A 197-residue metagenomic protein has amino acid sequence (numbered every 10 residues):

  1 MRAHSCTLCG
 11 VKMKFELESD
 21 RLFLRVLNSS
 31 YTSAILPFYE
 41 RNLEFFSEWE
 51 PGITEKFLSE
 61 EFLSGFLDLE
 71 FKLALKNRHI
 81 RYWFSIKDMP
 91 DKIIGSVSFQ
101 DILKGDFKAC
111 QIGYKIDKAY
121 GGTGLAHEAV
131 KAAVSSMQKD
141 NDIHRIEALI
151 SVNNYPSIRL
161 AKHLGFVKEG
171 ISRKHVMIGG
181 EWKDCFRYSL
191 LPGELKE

Functional and structural regions predicted by a protein language model:
A3-A34, F38-F45, W83-E197: Acyl-donor (CoA/ACP) binding surface of acyl/acetyltransferases
L27, F38, E55-L63, K76: Generic, well-ordered alpha-helical segments
S47-L69: Conserved GNAT-fold acetyl-CoA-binding loop/helix
E55, D68-W83: A short helix-loop-beta-strand connector motif used in the catalytic cores of GNAT acetyltransferases and, in some
